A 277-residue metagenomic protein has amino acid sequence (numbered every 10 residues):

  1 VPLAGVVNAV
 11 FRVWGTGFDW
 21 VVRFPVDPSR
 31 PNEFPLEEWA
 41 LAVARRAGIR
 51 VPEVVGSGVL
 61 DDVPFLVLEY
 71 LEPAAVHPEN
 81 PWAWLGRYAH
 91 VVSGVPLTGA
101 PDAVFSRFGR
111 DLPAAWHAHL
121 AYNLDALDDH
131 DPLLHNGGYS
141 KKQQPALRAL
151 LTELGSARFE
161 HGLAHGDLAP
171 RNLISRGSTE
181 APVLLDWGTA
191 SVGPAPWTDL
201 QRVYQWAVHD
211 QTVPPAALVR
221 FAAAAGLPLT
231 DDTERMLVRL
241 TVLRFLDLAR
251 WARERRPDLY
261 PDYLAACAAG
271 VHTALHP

Functional and structural regions predicted by a protein language model:
P2-D111: ATP-binding pocket architecture of kinase catalytic cores
A4-W14, V22, R148-L200: Active-site acidic catalytic loop and adjacent metal/ATP-binding pocket of ATP-dependent phosphoryl transfer enzymes
A9, W39-V43, A83-V91, A146-A149 (+5 more regions): Alpha-helical elements of Rossmann-like donor-binding domains used by nucleotide-donor carbohydrate transfer enzymes
L60, F65-E79, G94-L97, L124-D129 (+1 more regions): A glycine-centered beta->alpha junction motif in the catalytic cores of kinase/phosphotransferase enzymes
G94-G166, R176, C267-V271: An alpha-helical support segment within catalytic cores of ATP-dependent transferases
N136-K141, L227-L237: Short, surface-exposed acidic
T198-L229, T241-D258, G270: Active-site activation/catalytic loop segments of kinase-like enzymes and analogous catalytic loops in related
L275-P277: Regulatory N- and C-terminal appendages and interdomain linkers associated with kinase/kinase-like NTP transferase
